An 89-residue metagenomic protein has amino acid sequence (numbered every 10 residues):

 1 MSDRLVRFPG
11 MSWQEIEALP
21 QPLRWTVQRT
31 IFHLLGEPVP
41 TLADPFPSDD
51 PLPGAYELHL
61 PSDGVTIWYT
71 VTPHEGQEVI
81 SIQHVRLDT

Functional and structural regions predicted by a protein language model:
S2-L5, Q14, A18, R24-W25 (+2 more regions): Enriched for short, Lys/Arg-rich terminal
F32-L60: A short, surface-exposed loop/turn module that caps and links secondary-structure elements
